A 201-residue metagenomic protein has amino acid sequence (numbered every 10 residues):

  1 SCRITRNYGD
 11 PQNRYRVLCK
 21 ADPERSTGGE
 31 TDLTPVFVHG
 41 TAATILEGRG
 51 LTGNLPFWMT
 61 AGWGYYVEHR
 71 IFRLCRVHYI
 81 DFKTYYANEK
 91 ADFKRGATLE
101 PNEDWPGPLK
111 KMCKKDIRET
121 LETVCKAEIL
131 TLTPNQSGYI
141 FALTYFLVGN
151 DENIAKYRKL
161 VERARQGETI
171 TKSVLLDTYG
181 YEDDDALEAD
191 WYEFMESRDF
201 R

Functional and structural regions predicted by a protein language model:
S1-N7: A contiguous, low-structure linker/loop signature
N7-Y15, D32, L51-R201: Acidic/His/Gly-enriched intrinsically disordered linker/tail segments that often contain short helix/coil "MoRF-like"
N13-V38, E47-L55: Short pre-active-site segment immediately N-terminal to the catalytic Zn-binding motif
D22, T41, H69-F72: Solvent-exposed coil/turn segments that connect beta secondary-structure elements in extracytoplasmic/periplasmic
F37-L46, W63, V67: Active-site His/Glu-centered metal-binding helix of metallohydrolases
